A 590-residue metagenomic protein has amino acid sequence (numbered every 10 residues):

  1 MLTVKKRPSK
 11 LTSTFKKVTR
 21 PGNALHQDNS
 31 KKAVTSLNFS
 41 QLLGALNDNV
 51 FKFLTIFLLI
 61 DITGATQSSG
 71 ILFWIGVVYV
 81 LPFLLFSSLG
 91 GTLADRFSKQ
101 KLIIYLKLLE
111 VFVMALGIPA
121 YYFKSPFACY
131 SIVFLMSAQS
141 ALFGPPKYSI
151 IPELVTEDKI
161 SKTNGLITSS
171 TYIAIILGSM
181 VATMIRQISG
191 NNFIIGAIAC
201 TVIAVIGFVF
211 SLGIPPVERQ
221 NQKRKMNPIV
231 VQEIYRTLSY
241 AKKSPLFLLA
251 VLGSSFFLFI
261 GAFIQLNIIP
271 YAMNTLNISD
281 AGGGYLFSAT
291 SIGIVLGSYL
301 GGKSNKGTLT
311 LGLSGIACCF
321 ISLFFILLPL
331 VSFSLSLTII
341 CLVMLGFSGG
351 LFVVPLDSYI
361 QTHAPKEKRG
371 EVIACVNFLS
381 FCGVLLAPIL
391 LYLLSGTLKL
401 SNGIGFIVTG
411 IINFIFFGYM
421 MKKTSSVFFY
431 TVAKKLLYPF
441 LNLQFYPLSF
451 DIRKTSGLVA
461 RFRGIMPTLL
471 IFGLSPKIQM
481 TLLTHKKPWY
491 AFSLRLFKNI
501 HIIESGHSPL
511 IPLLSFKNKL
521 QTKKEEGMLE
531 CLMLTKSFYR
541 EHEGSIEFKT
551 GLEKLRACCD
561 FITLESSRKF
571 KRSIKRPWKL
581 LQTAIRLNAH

Functional and structural regions predicted by a protein language model:
F15-T35, V217-L252: Juxtamembrane intracellular "pre-TM" segments in multi-pass secondary transporters
K32-K52, I75-A94, S98-V113, A128-Q187 (+7 more regions): Substrate-agnostic recognition of the 12-TM MFS/MFS-like secondary transporter fold
L54-T63, I118-F123, L177-C200, N274-T275 (+1 more regions): Transmembrane alpha-helix termini and helix-breaking/packing motifs in multi-pass membrane transporters
R96-E110, K303-C318: Cytoplasmic membrane-interface "Motif A"-like loop-to-helix N-cap segments of 12-TM Major Facilitator Superfamily
L108-K124, C319-F333: C-terminal ends and interior cores of transmembrane alpha-helices in multi-pass membrane transporters/permeases
S149, E153, C200-M226, M421-F428: Helix-loop junctions on the cytosolic side of multi-pass membrane transporters, especially the intracellular loop
P447-K454, L494, I511-H590: Non-catalytic C-terminal accessory region of glycerolipid acyltransferases and related lyso-lipid remodeling enzymes
I452-S515, S567-K575: Catalytic core of membrane glycerolipid acyltransferases/transacylases, capturing the structured, soluble-facing
